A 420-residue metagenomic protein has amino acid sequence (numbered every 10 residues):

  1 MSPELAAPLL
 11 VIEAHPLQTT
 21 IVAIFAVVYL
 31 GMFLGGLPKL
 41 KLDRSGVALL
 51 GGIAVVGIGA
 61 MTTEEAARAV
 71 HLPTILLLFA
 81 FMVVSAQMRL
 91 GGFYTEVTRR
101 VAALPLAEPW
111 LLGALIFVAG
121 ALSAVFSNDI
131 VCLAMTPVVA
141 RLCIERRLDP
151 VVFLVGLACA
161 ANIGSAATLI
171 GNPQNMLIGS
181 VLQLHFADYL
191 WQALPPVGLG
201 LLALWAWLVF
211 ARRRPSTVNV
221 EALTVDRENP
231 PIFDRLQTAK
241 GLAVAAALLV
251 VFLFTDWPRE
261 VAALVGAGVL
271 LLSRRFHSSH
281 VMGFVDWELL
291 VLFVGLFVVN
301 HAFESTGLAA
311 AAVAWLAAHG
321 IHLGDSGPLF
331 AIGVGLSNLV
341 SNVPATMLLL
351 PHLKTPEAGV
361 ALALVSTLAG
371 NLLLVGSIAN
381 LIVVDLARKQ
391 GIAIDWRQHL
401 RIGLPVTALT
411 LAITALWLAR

Functional and structural regions predicted by a protein language model:
M1-A86, P195-L201, W205-L308, I402-R420: Hydrophobic transmembrane alpha-helices of multi-pass small-molecule transporters
A54-G57, G179-F186, L270, R274 (+2 more regions): Interfacial segments of multi-pass membrane proteins
E64-V151, W287-A358: Membrane-embedded alpha-helical segments and adjacent helix-loop junctions characteristic of multi-pass solute
S85-A86, L106, V118-N128, C159-T168 (+3 more regions): Helix-loop-helix module between adjacent transmembrane segments
F126, V131-V138, L182-H185, V360 (+2 more regions): Alpha-helical transmembrane segments of multi-pass membrane proteins predominantly involved in bioenergetics
L142, R146-R214, V220-V225, G359-L362 (+1 more regions): Membrane-core helix-loop-helix motifs of multi-pass transport proteins
W205, A331-V334, N338, A345 (+3 more regions): Helix-loop-helix junctions within the multi-pass membrane cores of secondary transporters/permeases
